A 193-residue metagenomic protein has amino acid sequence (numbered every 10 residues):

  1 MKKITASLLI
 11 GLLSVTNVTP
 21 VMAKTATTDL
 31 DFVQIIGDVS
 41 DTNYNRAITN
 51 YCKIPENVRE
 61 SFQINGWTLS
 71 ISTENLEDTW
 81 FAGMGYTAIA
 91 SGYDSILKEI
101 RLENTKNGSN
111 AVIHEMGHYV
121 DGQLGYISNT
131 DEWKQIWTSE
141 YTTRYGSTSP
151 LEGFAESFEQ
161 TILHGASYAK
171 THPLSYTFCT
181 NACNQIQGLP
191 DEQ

Functional and structural regions predicted by a protein language model:
M1-I4: Positively charged n-region of N-terminal signal peptides that target proteins for export
A6-S14: Hydrophobic helical h-region of N-terminal Sec-dependent signal peptides in bacterial secretory/periplasmic proteins
S7, I48, S149-E152: A generic "functional-site adjacency" signal
L12, M22, G153-F154: Generic detector of isolated residues embedded in canonical secondary-structure elements
V15-T27: Sec-dependent signal peptide cleavage junction
A26-I36, R59-Q193: Active-site-flanking segments in enzyme catalytic domains
V39-G66: Zn2+-dependent metallopeptidase catalytic core
